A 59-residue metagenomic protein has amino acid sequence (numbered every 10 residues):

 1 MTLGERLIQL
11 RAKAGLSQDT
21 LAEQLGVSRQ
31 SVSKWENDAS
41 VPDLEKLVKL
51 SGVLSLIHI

Functional and structural regions predicted by a protein language model:
M1-K13: A short, Lys/Arg-rich alpha-helix, primarily the initiator
L3, S31, D43-K46: Short N-terminal amphipathic alpha-helix/helix-capping patch enriched in small hydrophobics with frequent Ser/Thr
G4, E36-D38: Glycine-centered flexibility sites
A12-K34, K49: Short alpha-helical DNA-recognition segment
A39-G52: Short, basic-rich loop-to-helix N-cap that marks the start of a DNA-contacting helix
I57-I59: Conserved small/polar residues in nucleotide/adenosyl-binding loops
